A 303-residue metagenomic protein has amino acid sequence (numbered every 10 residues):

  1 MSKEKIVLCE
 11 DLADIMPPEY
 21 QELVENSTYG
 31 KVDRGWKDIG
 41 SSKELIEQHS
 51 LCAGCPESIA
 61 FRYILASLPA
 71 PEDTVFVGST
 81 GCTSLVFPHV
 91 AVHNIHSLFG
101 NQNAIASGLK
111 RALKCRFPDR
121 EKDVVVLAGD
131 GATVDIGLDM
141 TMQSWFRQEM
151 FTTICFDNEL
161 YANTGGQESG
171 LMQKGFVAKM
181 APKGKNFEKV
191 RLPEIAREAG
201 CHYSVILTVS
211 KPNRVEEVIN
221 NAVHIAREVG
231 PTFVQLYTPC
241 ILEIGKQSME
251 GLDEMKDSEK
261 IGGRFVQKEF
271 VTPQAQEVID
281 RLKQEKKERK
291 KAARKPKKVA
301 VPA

Functional and structural regions predicted by a protein language model:
S2-C52, P56, R62: N-terminal amphipathic/basic leader segments beginning at the initiator methionine
D38-L98: Active-site diphosphate/adenylate-binding microenvironment
I39, C115, R120, S169-I225: Conserved thiamine diphosphate
V75-S79, V126, T153-F156, S204-T208 (+1 more regions): General beta-strand structural signal in soluble alpha/beta enzymes
T80-C82, N158-L160, K211, Y237-E243: Glycine-rich beta-alpha junction loops
C82-A162, E217: Thiamine diphosphate
H93-I95, S169-Q173, E250-D253: Short, hinge-like loop/turn segments at secondary-structure boundaries
V215-A303: Glycine/aspartate-rich loop-and-adjacent alpha/beta segment that forms the canonical ThDP
